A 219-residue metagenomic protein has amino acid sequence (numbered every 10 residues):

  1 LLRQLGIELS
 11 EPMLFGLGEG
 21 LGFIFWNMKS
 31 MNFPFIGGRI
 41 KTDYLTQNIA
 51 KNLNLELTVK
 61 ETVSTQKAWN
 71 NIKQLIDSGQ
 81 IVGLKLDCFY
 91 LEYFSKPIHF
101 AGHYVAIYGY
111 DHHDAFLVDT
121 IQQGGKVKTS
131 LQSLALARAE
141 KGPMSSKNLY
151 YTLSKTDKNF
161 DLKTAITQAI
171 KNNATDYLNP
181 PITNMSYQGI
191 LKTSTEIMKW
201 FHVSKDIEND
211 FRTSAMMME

Functional and structural regions predicted by a protein language model:
L2-L9, G20-K158: Conserved active-site-adjacent core of cysteine acyl-enzyme catalytic domains
F15-G16: Helix-coil boundary and N-terminal low-complexity module in membrane systems
H113-E219: Noncatalytic regulatory segments and standalone regulatory/sensor domains
